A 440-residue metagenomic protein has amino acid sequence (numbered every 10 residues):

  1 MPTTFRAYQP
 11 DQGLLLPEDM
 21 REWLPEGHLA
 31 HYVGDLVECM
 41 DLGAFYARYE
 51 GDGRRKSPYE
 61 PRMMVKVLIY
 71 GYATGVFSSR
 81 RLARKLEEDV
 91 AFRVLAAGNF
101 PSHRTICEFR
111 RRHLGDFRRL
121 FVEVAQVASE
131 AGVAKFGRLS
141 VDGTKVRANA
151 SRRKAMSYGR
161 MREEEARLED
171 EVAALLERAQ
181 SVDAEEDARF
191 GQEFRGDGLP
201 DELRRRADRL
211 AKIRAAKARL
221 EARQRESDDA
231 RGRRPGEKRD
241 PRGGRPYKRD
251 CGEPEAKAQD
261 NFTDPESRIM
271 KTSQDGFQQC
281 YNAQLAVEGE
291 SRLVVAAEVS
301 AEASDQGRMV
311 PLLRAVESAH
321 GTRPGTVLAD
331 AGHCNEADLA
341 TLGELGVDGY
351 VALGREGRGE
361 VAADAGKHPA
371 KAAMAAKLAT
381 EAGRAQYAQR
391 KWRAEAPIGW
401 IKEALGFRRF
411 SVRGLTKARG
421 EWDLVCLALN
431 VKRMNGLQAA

Functional and structural regions predicted by a protein language model:
M1, A7, L68, G75-E88 (+1 more regions): Anion-binding and metal-coordination hotspots
M1-H31: Hydrophobic alpha-helical membrane-insertion signals
L24-I69, T74: Basic, short loop/linker segments at the boundary and entry of helix-turn-helix/winged-helix-like folds
F92-A97: Secretory-pathway/luminal and periplasmic proteins that interact with or process carbohydrate-rich
